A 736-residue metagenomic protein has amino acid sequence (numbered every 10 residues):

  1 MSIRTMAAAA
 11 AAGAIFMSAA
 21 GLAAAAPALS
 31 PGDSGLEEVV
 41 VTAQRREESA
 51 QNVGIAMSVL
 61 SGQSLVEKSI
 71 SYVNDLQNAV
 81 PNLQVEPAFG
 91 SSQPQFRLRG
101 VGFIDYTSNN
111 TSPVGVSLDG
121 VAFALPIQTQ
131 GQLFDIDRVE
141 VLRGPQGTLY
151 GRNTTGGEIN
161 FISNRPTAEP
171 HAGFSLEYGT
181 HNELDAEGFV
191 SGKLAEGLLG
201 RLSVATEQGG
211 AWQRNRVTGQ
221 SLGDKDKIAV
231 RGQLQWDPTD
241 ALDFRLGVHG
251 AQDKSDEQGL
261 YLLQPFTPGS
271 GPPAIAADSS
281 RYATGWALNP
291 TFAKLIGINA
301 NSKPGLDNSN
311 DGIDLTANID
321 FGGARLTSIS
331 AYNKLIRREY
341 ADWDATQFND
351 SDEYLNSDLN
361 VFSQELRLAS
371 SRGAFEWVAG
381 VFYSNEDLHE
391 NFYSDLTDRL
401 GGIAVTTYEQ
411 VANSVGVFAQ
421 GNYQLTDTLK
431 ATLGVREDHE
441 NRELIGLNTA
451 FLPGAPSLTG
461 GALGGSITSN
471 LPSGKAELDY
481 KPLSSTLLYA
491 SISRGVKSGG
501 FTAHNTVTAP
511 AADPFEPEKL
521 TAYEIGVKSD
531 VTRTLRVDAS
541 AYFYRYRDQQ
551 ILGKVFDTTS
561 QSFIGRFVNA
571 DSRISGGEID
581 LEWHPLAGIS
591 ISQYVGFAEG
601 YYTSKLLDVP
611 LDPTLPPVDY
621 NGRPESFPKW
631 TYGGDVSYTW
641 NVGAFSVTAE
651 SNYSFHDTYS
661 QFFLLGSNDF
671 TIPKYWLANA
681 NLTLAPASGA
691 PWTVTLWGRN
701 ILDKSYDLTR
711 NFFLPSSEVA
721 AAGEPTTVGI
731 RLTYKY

Functional and structural regions predicted by a protein language model:
F16, S34-E169, I525: Acidic, small-polar-rich N-terminal luminal/periplasmic segments of exported/outer-membrane proteins
P94, T111-P113, L125, F134-R143 (+6 more regions): Outer-membrane beta-barrel translocator/receptor signature
N160, T167-E169, E177, F189-A287 (+7 more regions): Periplasmic-side early beta-strands and strand-to-turn transitions of outer-membrane beta-barrels
P170, G197-G200, A241-F244, G323-L326 (+7 more regions): Repeated loop/turn-to-beta-strand initiation elements of outer-membrane beta-barrel proteins
S191, V361-G380, G421-Q424, Y523 (+1 more regions): Conserved C-terminal beta-signal and adjacent last beta-strands/turns of outer-membrane beta-barrel proteins
Q235-T239, L368-A369, F382-S384, V411-R545: Structural signature of Gram-negative outer-membrane beta-barrels, strongest in the C-terminal barrel of TonB-dependent
D314-D320, R325-A341, K481, L487-K497 (+5 more regions): Membrane-embedded beta-barrel scaffold of Gram-negative outer-membrane proteins
Q424-D427, A431, A541-R545, R566-F662 (+1 more regions): Gram-negative outer-membrane beta-barrel transporters
